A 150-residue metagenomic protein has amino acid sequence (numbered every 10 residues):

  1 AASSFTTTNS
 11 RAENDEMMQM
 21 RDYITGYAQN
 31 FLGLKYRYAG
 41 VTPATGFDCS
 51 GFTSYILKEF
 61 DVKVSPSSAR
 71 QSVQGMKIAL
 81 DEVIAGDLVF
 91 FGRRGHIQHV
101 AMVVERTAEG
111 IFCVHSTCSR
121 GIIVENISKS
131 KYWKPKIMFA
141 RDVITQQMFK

Functional and structural regions predicted by a protein language model:
A1-L34, V143-K150: Intrinsically disordered, low-complexity, Pro/Ser/Thr/Asn/Gly/Ala-rich spacer/linker segments adjacent to signal
D15-D22, P43-D48, M76-K77, K131-K134: Soluble non-cytosolic domains of exported or imported proteins
D22, G26-N30, G51-K58, I84 (+1 more regions): Solvent-exposed, polar/charged alpha-helical surfaces in well-ordered, non-transmembrane soluble domains, broadly
L34-A85: Catalytic cysteine-centered active-site loop
M76, V103-K150: Aromatic- and glycine-rich peptidoglycan recognition patches
V83-L88, F112: Short, hydrophobic/aromatic-rich segments at coil-to-beta transitions
H96-V103: Short, Lys/Arg- and Gly-enriched loop/turn segments at beta-strand edges
